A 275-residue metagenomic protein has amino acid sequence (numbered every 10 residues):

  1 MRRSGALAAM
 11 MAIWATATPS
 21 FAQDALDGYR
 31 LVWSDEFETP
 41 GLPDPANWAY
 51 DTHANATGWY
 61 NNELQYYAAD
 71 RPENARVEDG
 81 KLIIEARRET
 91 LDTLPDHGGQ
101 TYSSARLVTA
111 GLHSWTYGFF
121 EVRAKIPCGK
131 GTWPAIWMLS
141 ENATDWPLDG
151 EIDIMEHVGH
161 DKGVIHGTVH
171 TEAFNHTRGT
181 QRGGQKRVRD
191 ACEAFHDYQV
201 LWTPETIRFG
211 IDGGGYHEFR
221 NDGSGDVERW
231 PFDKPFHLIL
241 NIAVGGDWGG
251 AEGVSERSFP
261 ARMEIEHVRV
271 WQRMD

Functional and structural regions predicted by a protein language model:
M1-L7: Bacterial N-terminal signal peptides that target proteins for export
A8-A17: Bacterial N-terminal signal peptides
T18-A22: Sec/Tat signal peptide C-region and signal peptidase I cleavage site
Q23-D275: GH16 jelly-roll
